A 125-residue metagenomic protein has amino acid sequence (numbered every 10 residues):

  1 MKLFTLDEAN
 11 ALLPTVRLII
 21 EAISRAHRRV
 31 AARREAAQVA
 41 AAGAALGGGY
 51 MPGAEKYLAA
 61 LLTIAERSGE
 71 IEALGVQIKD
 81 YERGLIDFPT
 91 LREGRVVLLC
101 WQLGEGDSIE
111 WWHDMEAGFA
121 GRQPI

Functional and structural regions predicted by a protein language model:
M1-A41: Long, hydrophobic N-terminal alpha-helical segment
L6, G53-E55, A59, E72-Q77: Short linear motifs at secondary-structure transitions and domain/linker junctions
L6, L13, G53-A54, E82-L85: Short secondary-structure boundary micro-motifs
R17, E21, L58, L62-A65 (+1 more regions): Generic structural signal for well-ordered, non-transmembrane alpha-helical segments in soluble/cytosolic regions
A32-A65: Structured domain cores in non-transmembrane regions
G69-I125: Glycine-rich, aromatic-bearing surface loops/beta-hairpins
